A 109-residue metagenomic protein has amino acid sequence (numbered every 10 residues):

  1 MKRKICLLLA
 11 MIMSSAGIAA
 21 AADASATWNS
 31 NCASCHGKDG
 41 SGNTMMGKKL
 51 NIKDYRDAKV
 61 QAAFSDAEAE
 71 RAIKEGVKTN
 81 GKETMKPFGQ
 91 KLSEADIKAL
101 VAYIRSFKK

Functional and structural regions predicted by a protein language model:
M1-K4: Positively charged n-region of N-terminal signal peptides that target proteins for export
C6-M13: Sec-dependent N-terminal signal peptides
M13-N29, N43: Electrostatic cytochrome c docking/interface patches
D23-S30, N80, F107-K109: Short sequence/structural segments immediately N-terminal
A24-W28, S65, A69, D96-I97: Stable alpha-helical elements in mature extracytoplasmic
S30-K38, L100: The canonical Cys-X-X-Cys-His
C35-T44, S106: Detector for the c-type heme attachment site
M46-D54, A58, A72-F107: Axial heme c-ligation environment in periplasmic c-type cytochrome domains
